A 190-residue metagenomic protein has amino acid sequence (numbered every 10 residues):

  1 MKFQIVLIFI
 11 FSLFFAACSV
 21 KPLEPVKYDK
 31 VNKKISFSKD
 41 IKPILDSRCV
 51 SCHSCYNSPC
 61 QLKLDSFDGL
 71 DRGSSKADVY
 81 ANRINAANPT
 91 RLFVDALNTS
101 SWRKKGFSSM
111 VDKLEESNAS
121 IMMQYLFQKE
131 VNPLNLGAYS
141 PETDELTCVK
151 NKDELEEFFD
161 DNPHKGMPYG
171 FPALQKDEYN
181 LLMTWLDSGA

Functional and structural regions predicted by a protein language model:
M1-I5: Positively charged n-region of N-terminal signal peptides that target proteins for export
V6-A16: Bacterial N-terminal signal peptides
C18-A190: Aromatic- and Gly/Pro-enriched helix-to-coil junctions and flexible linker segments
